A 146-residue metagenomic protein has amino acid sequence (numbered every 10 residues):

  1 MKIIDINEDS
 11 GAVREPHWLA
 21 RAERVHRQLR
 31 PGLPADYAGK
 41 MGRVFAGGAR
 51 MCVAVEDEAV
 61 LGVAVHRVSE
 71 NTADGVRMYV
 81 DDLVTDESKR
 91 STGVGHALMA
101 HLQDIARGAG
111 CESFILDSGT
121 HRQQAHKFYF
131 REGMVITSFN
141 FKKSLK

Functional and structural regions predicted by a protein language model:
K2-G75, A100, S144-L145: Acetyl-CoA-dependent GNAT
R50, E112, V135: Short acidic/polar active-site loop segments enriched in Thr and Asp
S69-V80, R90, I136-T137: A conserved beta-turn-beta hairpin within the catalytic core of GNAT-like acetyltransferases that forms part
T85, S91-D104, R131: Conserved acetyl-CoA-binding loop-helix of GNAT-fold acetyltransferases
M99, A106-S118: Conserved GNAT acetyl-CoA-binding A-motif
Q103, T120, Y129-F139: Conserved acetyl-CoA-binding loop of GNAT-fold acetyltransferases
I115-A125, K142-K146: Conserved beta-strand-loop-alpha-helix junction that forms the acyl-donor binding cleft
